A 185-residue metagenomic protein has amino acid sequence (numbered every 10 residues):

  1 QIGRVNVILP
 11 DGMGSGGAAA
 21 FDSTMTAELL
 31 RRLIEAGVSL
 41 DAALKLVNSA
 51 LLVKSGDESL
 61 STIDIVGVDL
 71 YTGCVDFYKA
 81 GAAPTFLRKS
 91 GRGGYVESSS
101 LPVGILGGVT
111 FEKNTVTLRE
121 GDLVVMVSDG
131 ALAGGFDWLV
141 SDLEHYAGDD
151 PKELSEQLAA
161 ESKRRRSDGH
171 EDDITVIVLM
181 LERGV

Functional and structural regions predicted by a protein language model:
Q1-G12, A18, E28, P84 (+1 more regions): N-terminal entry segment of metal-dependent catalytic domains or homologous docking segments
Q1-V5, L70-C74, R119-E120: Beta-strand-turn-beta hairpins that frame and shape the catalytic cleft of phosphate-ester-processing enzymes
I8, K79, V124-M126: Residue-level marker for buried hydrophobic side chains located in beta-strands that build the well-ordered beta-sheet
G12-A36, G107, L118, D122-H170 (+1 more regions): Active-site-proximal, acidic helix/loop segment immediately C-terminal to a metal-coordinating Asp/Glu
A18-S90, K163-D172, L179: Catalytic core of PPM/PP2C metal-dependent serine/threonine phosphatase domains
E58-S59, G104-T110: Short gly/ser/thr-rich secondary-structure transition/capping motifs
V96-E97: Phosphate-handling catalytic cores of nucleic-acid transaction enzymes
S100, D172-V185: Activation on terminal intrinsically disordered regulatory regions flanking enzyme cores
